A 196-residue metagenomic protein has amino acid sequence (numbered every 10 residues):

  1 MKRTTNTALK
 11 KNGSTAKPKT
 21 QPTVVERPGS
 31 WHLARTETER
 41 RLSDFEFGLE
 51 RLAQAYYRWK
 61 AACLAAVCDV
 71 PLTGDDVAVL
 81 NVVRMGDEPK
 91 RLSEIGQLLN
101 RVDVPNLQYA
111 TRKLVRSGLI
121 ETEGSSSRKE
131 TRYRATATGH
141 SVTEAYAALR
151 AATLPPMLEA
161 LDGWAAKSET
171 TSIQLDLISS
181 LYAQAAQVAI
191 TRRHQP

Functional and structural regions predicted by a protein language model:
M1-V70, L119: N-terminal leader segment of winged-helix/HTH proteins
D44-W59, V142, T170-L181: C-terminal ligand-sensing/allosteric alpha-helical core of TetR-family HTH transcriptional regulators
G48, A78-V82, S141: Pre-recognition alpha-helix immediately N-terminal to the DNA-recognition helix within helix-turn-helix or winged-helix
A61-V102: N-terminal helix-turn-helix DNA-binding core of bacterial DNA-binding proteins
R101-R116: Short amphipathic alpha-helical interaction segments
R112-E169: Charged, amphipathic alpha-helical coiled-coil/dimerization segments
A148-P196: Terminal interaction helix/tail motif
